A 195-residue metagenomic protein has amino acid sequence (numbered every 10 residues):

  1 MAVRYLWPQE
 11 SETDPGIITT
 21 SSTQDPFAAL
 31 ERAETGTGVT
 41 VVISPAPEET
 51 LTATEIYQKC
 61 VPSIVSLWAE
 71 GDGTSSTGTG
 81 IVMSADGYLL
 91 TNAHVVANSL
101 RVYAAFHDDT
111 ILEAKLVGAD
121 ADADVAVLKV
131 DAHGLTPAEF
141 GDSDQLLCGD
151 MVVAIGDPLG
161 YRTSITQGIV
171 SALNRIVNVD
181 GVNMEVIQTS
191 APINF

Functional and structural regions predicted by a protein language model:
V3-F195: Serine-dependent protease modules
